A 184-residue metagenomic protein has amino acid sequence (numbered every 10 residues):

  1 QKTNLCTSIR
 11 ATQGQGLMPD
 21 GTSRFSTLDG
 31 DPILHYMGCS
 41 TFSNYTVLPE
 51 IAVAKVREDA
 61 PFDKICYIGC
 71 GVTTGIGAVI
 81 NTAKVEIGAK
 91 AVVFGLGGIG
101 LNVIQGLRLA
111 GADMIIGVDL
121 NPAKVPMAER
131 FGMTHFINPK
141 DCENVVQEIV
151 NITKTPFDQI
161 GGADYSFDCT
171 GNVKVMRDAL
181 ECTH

Functional and structural regions predicted by a protein language model:
Q1-A52: Glycine-rich phosphate/adenylate-binding loop and adjacent beta-alpha elements of nucleotide- or dinucleotide-binding
Q1-N4, K55-D59, D63: Glycine-rich beta-strand-centered segment in the early N-terminal region that forms part of a ligand/cofactor-binding
G30-S43, A60-N81, F94-N102: A glycine-rich, Thr/Ser-enriched phosphate-binding loop motif common to dinucleotide/cofactor-binding enzymes
T46, G75, A91, L107 (+1 more regions): Conserved hydrophobic/aromatic pocket- or pore-lining residues that grip, position, or stack substrates in active sites
N81-E86, L109: Glycine-rich helix-loop-beta junction characteristic of Rossmann-like nucleotide cofactor-binding loops
E86-I87, G98: Phosphate-binding glycine-rich loops and their immediate beta-loop-alpha structural context
V93-L96, R108-D178: Adenosine-nucleotide cofactor-binding segment
T183-H184: Helix-to-beta-strand junctions that scaffold the AdoMet/dcAdoMet cofactor pocket in Class I SAM-dependent enzymes
